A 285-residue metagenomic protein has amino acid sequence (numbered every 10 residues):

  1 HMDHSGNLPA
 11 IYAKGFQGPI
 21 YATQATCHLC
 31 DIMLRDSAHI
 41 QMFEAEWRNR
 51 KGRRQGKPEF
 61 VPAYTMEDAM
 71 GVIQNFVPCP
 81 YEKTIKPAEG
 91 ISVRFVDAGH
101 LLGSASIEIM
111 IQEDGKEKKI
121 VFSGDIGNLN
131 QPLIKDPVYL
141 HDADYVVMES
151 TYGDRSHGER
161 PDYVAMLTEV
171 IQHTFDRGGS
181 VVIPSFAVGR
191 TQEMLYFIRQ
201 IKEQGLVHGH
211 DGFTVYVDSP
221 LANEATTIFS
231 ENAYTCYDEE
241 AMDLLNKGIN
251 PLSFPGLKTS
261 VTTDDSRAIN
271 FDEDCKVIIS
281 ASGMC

Functional and structural regions predicted by a protein language model:
H1-S5, I11-E193, R199-H208: His/Asp/Glu-rich metal-coordinating catalytic cores of metallo-dependent phosphodiesterases/hydrolases acting on
V170-C285: Hard-cation-handling environments
